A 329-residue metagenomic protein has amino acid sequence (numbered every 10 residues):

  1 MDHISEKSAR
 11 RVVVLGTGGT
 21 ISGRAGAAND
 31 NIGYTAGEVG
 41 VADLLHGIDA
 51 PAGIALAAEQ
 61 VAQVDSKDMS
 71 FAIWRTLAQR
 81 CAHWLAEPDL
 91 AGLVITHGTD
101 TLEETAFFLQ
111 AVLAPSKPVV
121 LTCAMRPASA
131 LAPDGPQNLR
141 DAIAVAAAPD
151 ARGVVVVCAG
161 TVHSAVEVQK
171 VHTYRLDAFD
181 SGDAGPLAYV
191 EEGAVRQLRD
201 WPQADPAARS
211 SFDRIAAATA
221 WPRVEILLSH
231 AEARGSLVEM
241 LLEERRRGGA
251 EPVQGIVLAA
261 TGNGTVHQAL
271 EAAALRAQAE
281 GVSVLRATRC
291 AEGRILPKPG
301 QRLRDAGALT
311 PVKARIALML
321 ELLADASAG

Functional and structural regions predicted by a protein language model:
M1-W84, A272, E292: ATP/NTP phosphate-donor binding region
D2-R11, L15-G19, A25, G40-D49 (+2 more regions): Accessory alpha-helical/coil subdomains and C-terminal extensions that flank or cap enzyme catalytic cores
R75-P88, L241-G248: Short, well-structured alpha-helical segments in soluble
E87-L102, G249-N263: Short acidic, glycine-rich surface-loop motifs adjacent to enzyme active sites
L90, P115-P118, A279-V284: A short helix->loop->beta-strand "cap" motif at the edges of active sites that frequently abuts
I95-K117, Q169, V266-L275: Short Gly/Thr/Asp-enriched flexible loops that form oxyanion-binding sites at enzyme active sites
L121-A194: Internal gly/pro-rich beta-alpha loop/helix module that stabilizes soluble enzyme cofactors or their anionic handles
A260-G329: C-terminal non-catalytic interaction/assembly regions of soluble proteins
